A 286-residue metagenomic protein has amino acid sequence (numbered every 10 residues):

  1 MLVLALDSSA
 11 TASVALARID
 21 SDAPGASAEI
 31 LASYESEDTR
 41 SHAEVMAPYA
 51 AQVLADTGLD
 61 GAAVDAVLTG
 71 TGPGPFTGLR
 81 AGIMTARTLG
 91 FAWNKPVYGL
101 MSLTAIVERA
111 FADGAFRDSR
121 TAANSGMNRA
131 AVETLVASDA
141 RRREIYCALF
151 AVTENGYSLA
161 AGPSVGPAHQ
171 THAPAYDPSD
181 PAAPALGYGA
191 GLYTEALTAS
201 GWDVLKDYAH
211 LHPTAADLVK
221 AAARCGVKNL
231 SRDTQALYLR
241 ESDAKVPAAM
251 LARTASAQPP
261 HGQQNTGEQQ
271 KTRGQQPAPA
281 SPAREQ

Functional and structural regions predicted by a protein language model:
M1-P73, R284-E285: N-terminal beta-alpha supersecondary unit
L4, A15-A17, Y146-F150, L237: Conserved hydrophobic/aromatic positions in well-ordered beta-strands
A23-E29, E35, S41, P96-H212 (+4 more regions): Surface "functional belts" at beta-alpha junctions
E37-V45, F76, R80, M84 (+1 more regions): Residues at secondary-structure transition points
V53-T57, A92, A110-D113, A215-V227: Stable alpha-helical structural segments in soluble proteins, enriched in small hydrophobic residues
L68-V97, S102: DPxDG-like acidic metal-binding loop motif
K206-Q263, E268, G274-Q286: Acyltransferase
